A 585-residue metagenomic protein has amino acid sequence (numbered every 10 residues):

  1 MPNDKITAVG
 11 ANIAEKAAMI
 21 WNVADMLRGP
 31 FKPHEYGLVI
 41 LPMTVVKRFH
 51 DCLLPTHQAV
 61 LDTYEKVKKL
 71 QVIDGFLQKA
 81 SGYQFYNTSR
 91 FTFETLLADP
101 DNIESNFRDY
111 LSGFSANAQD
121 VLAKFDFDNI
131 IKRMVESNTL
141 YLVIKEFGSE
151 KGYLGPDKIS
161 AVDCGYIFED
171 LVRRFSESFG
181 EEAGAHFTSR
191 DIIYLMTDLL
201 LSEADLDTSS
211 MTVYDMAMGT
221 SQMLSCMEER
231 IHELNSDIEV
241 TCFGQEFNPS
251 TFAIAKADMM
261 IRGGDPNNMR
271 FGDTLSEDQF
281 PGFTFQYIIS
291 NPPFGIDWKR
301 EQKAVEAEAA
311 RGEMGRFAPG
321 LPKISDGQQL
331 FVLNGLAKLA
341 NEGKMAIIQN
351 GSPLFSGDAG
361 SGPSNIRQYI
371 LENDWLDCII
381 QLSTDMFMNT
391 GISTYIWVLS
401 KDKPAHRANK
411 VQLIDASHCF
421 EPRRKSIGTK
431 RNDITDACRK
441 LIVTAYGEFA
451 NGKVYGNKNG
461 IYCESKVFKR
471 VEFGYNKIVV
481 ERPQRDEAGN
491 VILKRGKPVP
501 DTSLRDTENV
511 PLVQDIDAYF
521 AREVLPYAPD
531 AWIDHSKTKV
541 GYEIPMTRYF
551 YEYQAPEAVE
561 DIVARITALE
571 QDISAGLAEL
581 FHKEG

Functional and structural regions predicted by a protein language model:
M1-A204, N268-Q279, Q381-T384, A408-D415 (+1 more regions): Non-catalytic, mostly N-terminal accessory regions of nucleic-acid modification and defense proteins
M26, E35-V45, F252, L321-L399 (+1 more regions): Conserved Class I SAM-dependent methyltransferase catalytic core
A183-S290, F294-E306, N350-S352, A359-I366 (+3 more regions): Conserved S-adenosyl-L-methionine
S225, A253, S290-P292, Q329-L333 (+15 more regions): Feature representing long, continuous alpha-helical segments
H232, M260, G264, P293 (+14 more regions): Hydrophobic alpha-helix feature that most strongly marks membrane-spanning transmembrane helices and their immediate
T284-F285, D326-Q328, E342-N350, L376-D377 (+7 more regions): Active-site lining segments that contact anionic ligands and/or coordinate catalytic metals
F294-D297, E301-S325: Conserved catalytic motifs of ABC-family nucleotide-binding domains
M388-R482: Flexible, glycine-/basic-rich loop-and-beta segments that form/coincide with the SAM-dependent methyltransferase
